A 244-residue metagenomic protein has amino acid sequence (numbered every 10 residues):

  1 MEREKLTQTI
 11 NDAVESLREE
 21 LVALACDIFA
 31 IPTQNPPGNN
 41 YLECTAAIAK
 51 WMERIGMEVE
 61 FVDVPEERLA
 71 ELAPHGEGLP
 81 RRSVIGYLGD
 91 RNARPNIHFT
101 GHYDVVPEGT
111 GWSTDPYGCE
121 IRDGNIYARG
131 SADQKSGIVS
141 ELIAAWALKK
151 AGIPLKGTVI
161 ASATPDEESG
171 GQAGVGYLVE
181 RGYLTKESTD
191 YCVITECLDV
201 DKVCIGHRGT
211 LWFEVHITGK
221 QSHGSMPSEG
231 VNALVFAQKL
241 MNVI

Functional and structural regions predicted by a protein language model:
E2-I126, K150, P154-L155: Acidic/His- and Gly-rich active-site-bordering loop/insert found across diverse amide/peptide-bond hydrolases
C26, A49, V139-W146, G176-V179 (+1 more regions): Predominant activation on well-ordered alpha-helical scaffold segments within soluble catalytic domains
E58, R129-S136, S225-A233: Short alpha-helix boundary/capping segments
S83-Y87, C192, E214: Conserved hydrophobic/aromatic beta-strand scaffold that supports enzyme active sites
T114-G118, L178-E180, T210-L211: Glycine-rich, phosphate-binding/catalytic loops in enzymes
I126, Q134-R208: Acidic/histidine-rich catalytic neighborhood of metal-dependent amide-processing enzymes
I205, G224-I244: Acidic-enriched catalytic cores of C-N bond-cleaving enzymes acting on peptides and small amides
